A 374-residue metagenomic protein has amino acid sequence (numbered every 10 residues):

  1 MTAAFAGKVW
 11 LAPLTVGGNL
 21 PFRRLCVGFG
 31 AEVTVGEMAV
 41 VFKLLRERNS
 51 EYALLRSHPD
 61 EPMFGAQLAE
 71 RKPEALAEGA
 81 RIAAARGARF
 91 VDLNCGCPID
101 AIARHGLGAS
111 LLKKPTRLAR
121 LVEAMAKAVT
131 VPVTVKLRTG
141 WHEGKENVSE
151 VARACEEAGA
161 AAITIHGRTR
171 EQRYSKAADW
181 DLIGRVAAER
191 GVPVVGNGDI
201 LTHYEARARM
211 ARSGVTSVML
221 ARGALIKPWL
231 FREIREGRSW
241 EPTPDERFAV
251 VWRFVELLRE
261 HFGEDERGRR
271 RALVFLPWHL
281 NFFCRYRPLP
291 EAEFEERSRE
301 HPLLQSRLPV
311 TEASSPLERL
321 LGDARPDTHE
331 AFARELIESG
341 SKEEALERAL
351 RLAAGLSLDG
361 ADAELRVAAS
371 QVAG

Functional and structural regions predicted by a protein language model:
M1-A6, W10, L20-P21, G28 (+7 more regions): Alpha/beta catalytic cores of nucleotide-metabolism and tRNA/nucleoside-modifying enzymes
T2-V9, F42-M63, C97, I102-H105 (+2 more regions): N-terminal small/glycine-rich loop or linker at the start of catalytic domains across soluble metabolic enzymes
A3, L14-R89: Glycine-rich, positively charged N-terminal anion/phosphate-binding segment
V9-P13, T34-G36, P62-L68, V91 (+7 more regions): Hydrophobic faces of well-ordered beta-strands that scaffold small-molecule active sites in alpha/beta enzyme cores
L14-V16, A39-V41, A69-R71, G96-P98 (+4 more regions): Active-site beta-loop-alpha junctions enriched in small/polar residues
L25-G28, E74-L107, L111, P115-P193 (+1 more regions): Alpha/beta enzyme core
E47-N49, K114, D179, K227 (+1 more regions): Short, solvent-exposed helix-helix connector turns and helix-capping sites enriched in acidic/polar residues
E51-A53, G106-L112, R238-W240: Short glycine-enriched, charge-decorated loop/helix-capping segments at active-site entrances that position
